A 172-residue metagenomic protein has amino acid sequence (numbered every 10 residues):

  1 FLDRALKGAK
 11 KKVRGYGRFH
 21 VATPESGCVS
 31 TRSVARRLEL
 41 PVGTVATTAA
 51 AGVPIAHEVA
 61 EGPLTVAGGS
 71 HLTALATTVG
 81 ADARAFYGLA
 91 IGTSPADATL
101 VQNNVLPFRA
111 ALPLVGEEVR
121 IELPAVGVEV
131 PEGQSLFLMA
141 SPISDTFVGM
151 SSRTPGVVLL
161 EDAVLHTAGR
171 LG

Functional and structural regions predicted by a protein language model:
F1-A46: C-terminal catalytic histidine-bearing segment of alpha/beta-hydrolase fold enzymes
P41-G172: Intrinsically disordered, low-complexity Ser/Thr/Gly-rich stretches
